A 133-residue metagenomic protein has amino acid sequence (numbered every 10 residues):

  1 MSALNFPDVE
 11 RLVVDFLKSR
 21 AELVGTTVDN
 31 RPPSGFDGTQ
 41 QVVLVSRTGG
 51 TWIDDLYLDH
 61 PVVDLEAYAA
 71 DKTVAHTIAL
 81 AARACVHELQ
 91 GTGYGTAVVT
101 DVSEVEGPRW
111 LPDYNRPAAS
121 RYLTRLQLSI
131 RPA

Functional and structural regions predicted by a protein language model:
M1-D55, L89-T100: Small/polar-rich, solvent-exposed N-terminal microdomains that initiate assembly or binding
A3-P7, A69, D113-R116: Charge-dense, low-complexity intrinsically disordered segments
P33, T48-G50, A70-K72, S129-A133: Generic structural motif
L58-D71, A75, A82, A118-I130: Oligomerization/assembly interface segments of phage tail-like spikes and tubes
H76-Q90: Short, hydrophobic/π-rich interface segment
H87-A133: Acidic-leaning, charged glycine-interspersed low-complexity segments
